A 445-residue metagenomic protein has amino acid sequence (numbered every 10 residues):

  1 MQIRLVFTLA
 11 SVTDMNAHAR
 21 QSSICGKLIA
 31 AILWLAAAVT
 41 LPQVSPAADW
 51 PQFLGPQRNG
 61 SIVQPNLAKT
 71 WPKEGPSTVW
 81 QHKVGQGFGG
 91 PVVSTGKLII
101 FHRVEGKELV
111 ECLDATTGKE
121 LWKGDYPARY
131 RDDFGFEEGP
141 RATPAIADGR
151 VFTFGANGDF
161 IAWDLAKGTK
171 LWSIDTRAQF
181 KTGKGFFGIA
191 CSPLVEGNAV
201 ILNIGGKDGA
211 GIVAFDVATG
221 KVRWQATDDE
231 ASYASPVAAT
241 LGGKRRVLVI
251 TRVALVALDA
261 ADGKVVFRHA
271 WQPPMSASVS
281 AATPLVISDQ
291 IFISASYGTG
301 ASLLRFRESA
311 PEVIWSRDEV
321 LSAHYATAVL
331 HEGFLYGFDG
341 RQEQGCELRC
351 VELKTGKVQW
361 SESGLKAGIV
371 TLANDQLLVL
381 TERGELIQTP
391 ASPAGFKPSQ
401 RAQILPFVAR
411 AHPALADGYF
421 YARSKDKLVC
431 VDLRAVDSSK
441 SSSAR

Functional and structural regions predicted by a protein language model:
M1-G26: N-terminal secretory signal peptides that target proteins for export/translocation
T8, I24, I29-A30, N59 (+2 more regions): Intrinsically disordered, low-complexity, compositionally biased regions/tails
L9, R20-Q21, A38, Q43 (+1 more regions): Intrinsically disordered, low-complexity segments
D14-A17, V39, A48: A composition/secondary-structure signal for short, hydrophobic, low-basic-content segments with alpha-helix propensity
K27-Q43: Bacterial N-terminal signal peptides
Q43-R445: Noncatalytic, solvent-exposed loop/strand surfaces of beta-propeller-type extracellular/periplasmic domains
